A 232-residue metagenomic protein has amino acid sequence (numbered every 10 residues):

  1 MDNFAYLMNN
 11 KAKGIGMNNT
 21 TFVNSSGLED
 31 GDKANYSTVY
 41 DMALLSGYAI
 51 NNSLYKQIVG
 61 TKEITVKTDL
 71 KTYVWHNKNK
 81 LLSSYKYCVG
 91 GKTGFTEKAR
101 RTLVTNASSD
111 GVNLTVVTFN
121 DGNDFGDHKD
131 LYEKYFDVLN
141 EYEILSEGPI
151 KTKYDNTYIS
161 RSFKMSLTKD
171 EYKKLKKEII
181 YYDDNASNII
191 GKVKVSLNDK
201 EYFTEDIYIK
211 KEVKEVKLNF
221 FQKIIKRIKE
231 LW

Functional and structural regions predicted by a protein language model:
D2-T21: Short, charged, amphipathic alpha-helices and their helix-cap/turn boundaries
M17-T21, K33-W232: Domain-terminus/edge residues, biased toward the C-terminal soluble/receptor-binding domains of extracytoplasmic
V23-G31: Surface-exposed aromatic
